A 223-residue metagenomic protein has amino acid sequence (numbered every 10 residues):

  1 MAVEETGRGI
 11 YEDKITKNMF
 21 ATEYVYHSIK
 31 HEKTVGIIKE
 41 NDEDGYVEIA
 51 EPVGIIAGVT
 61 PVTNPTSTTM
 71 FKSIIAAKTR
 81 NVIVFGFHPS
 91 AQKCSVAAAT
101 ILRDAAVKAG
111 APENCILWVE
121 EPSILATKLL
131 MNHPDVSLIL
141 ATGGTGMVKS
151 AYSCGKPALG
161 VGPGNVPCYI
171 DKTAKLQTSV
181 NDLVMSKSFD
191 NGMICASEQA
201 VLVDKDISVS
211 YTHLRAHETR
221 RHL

Functional and structural regions predicted by a protein language model:
M1-Y46: N-terminal Rossmann-like NAD(P)+-binding subdomain of aldehyde/semialdehyde dehydrogenases
A2, A98, L102-A106, L183 (+1 more regions): Hydrophobic alpha-helical packing residues
I37-T178: Rossmann-like NAD(P) dinucleotide-binding subdomain of oxidoreductase/dehydrogenase enzymes
G110-I116, N191-S197, R220-R221: Flexible, glycine/charged-enriched surface loops at secondary-structure junctions
A141, L202-V203: Short beta-strand scaffold positions
G162, L183-L202: Active-site PLP-lysine loop of aminotransferase-like
D206-S208: Helix N-cap motif at beta-to-alpha junctions
T212-H222: Conserved small/polar residues in nucleotide/adenosyl-binding loops
